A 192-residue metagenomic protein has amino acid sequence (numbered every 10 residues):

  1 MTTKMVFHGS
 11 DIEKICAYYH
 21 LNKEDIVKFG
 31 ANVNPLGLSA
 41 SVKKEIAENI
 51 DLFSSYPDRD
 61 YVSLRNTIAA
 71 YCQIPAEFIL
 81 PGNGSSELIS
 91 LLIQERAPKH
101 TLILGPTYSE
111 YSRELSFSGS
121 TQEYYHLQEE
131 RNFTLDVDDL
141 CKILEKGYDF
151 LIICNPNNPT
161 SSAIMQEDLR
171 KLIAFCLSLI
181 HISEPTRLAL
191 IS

Functional and structural regions predicted by a protein language model:
M1-S55: N-terminal "arm"/small-domain region of PLP-dependent enzymes with the aminotransferase-like
E24-D25, P75-I79, H100: Short acidic capping loops at alpha-helix termini that bridge into adjacent secondary structure
N32-N34, S85-S86, Y108, N155-P159: Short glycine-rich anion-binding loops that position phosphate/pyrophosphate groups of nucleotides and phosphorylated
P57, A69-L91: Short loop-beta-helix segment that forms the pyridoxal 5′-phosphate
E95-I153: PLP-dependent aminotransferase-like
E129-S183: Active-site phosphate-binding strand-loop segment of PLP-dependent enzymes
I180-S192: Single conserved hydrophobic/aromatic residue that forms the stacking wall/gate of nucleotide- or nucleobase-binding
